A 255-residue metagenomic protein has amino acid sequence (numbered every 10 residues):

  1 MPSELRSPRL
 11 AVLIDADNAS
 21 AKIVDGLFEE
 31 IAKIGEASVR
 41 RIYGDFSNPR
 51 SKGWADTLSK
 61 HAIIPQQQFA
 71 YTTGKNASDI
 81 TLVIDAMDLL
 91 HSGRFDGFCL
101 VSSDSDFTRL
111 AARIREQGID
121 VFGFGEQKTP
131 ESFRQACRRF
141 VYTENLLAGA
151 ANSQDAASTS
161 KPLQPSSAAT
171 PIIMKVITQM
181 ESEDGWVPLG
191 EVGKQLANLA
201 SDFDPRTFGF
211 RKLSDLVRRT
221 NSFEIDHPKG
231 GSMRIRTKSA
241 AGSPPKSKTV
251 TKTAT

Functional and structural regions predicted by a protein language model:
M1-H91, D120: Domain-level signal for Mg2+-assisted phosphodiester chemistry and nucleotide/NA-binding surfaces in nucleic-acid
L13, Y43, D96-S103, L110 (+2 more regions): Acidic beta-strand-to-loop metal/phosphate-binding motif
A21, R40, T108-A112, Q117-F122 (+1 more regions): P-loop/Walker A NTP-binding module and the surrounding RecA-like catalytic core of P-loop NTPases
R50-A55, G125-R134: Short, glycine/polar-rich helix-capping loops at beta-to-alpha or helix-loop-helix junctions that flank or form
H61, Q117, Q135-C137: Short, structured coil segments at secondary-structure junctions
P65, F98, R139-V141: Short, well-ordered beta-strand core segments
R134, R138-A151: Conserved phosphate-handling catalytic cores of large alpha/beta enzymes
A156-T255: N-terminal regulatory modules in eukaryotic regulatory proteins
